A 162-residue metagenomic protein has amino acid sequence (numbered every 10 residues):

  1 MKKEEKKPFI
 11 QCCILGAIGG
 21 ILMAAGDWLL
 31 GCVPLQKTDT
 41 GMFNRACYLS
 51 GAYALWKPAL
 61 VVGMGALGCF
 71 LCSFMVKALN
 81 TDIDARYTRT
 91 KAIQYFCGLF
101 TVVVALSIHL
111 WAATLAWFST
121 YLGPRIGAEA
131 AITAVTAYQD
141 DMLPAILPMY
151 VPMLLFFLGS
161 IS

Functional and structural regions predicted by a protein language model:
K2-S162: Hydrophobic, aromatic-enriched alpha-helical segments typical of multi-pass transmembrane helices
